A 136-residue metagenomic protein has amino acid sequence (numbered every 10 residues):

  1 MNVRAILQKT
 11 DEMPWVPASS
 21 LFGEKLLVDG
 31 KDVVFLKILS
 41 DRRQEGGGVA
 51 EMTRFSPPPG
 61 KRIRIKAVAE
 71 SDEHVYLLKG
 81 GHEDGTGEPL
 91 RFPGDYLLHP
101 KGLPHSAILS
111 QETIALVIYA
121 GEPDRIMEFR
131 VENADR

Functional and structural regions predicted by a protein language model:
M1-V49, E132-R136: A short, N-terminal "cap"/entry segment at the start of jelly-roll beta-barrel domains of the cupin/DSBH fold
D32-A69, E83, E88-L90, P100-P104: Conserved short histidine dyad/triad with adjacent acidic residue
A50-M52, V75, I114: Structural motif
D72: Alpha/beta-hydrolase fold active-site loops
G80: Conserved strand-to-loop "acid loop" that flanks and positions the catalytic carboxylate
K101-E128: Ligand-binding loop in jelly-roll beta-barrel domains
